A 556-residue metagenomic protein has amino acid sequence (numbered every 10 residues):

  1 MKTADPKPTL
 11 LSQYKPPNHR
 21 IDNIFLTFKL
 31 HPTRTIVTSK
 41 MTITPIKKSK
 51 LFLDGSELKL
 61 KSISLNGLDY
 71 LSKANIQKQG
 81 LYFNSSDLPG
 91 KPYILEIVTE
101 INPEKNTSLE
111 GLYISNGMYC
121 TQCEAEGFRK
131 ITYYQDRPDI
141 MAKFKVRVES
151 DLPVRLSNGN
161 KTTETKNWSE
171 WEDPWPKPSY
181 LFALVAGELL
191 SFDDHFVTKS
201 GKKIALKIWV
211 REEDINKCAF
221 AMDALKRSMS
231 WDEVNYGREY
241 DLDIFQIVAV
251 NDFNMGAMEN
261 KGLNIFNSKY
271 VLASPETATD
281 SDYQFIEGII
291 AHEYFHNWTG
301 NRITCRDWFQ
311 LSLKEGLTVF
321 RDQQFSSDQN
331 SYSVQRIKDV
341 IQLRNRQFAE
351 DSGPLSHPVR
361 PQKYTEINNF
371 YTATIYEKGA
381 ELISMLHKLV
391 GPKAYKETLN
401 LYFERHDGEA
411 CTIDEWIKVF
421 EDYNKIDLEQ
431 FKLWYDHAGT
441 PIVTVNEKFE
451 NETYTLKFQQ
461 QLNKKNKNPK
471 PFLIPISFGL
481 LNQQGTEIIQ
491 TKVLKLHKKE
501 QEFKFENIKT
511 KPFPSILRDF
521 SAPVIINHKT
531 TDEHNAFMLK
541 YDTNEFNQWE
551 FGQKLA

Functional and structural regions predicted by a protein language model:
M1-I36, L109, Y113-C120, L428-K432: N-terminal, polar/Ser/Thr-rich
T3, N66, Q122-E124, R147-S150 (+5 more regions): Non-catalytic accessory/interaction domains
K15, T27-T35, R137, F449-N451 (+1 more regions): Short, solvent-exposed beta-strand/turn "edge" segments of beta-rich domains on protein surfaces
L26-F28, Y82-D87, I131-Q135, K432 (+1 more regions): Beta-strand-rich interaction surfaces with strong enrichment in secreted/lumenal proteins
T33-P45, L456-F458: Short beta-strand elements of extracellular/lumenal beta-sandwich folds
I46-L51, G55-S115, H497-K511: A surface-exposed beta-strand-loop module
L68, W171, S200, A205-F458: Hydrophobic alpha-helical and helix-loop surface patches within well-folded domains that function as non-catalytic
V98-F196, S200, K217-C218, F431 (+1 more regions): Extended, low-hydrophobicity, Ser/Thr/Pro/Gly-biased non-transmembrane segments
